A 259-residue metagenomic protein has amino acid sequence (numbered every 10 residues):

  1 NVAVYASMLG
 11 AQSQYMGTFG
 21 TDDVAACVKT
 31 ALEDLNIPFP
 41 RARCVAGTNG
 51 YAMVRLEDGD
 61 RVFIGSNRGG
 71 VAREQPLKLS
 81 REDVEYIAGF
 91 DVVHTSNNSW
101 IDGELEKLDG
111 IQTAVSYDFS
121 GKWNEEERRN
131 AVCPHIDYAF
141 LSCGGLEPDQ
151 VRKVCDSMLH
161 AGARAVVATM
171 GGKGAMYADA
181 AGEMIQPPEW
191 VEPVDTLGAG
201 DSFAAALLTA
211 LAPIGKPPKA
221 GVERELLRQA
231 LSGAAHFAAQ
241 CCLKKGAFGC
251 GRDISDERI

Functional and structural regions predicted by a protein language model:
N1-Q12, A210-A212: Alpha-helix C-terminal capping segments
A11-V92, E257-I259: Conserved N-terminal subdomain of the carbohydrate kinase-like
Q12-S13, F39, T113-V115, V166: Hydrophobic anchor at the start of a short beta-strand that flanks the dinucleotide cofactor-binding loop
R41, T95, Y117, V166-T169: General beta-strand structural signal in soluble alpha/beta enzymes
D91-S157, G174: Conserved beta-alpha-beta core of the PfkB/ribokinase-like small-molecule kinase fold
R152-I259: Conserved phosphate-binding/catalytic region of the ribokinase-like
